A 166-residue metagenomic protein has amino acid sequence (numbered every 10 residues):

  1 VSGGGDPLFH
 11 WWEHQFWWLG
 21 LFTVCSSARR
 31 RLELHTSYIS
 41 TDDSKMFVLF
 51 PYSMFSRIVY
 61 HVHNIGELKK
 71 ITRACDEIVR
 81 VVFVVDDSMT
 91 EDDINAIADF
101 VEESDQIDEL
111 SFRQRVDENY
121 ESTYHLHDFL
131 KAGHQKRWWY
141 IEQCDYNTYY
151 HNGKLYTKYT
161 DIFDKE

Functional and structural regions predicted by a protein language model:
V1-E13, V24-D43, F50-L68, I78-S88 (+1 more regions): Core AdoMet radical
F9-F16, S44, D92, Y120-Y124: Short, flexible/disordered intra-domain loops and linkers
F16-S27, K70, A96-F100: Alpha-helical scaffolding segments of alpha/beta enzyme cores, especially the outer helices of TIM-barrel or partial
W18-A28, L34, N147-T148, L155: Generic low-polarity alpha-helical segments
V48-P51, E102-E103: Non-catalytic positions within long, well-ordered alpha-helices that form the structural scaffold/packing of enzyme
S56-E166: Radical SAM enzyme [4Fe-4S]-AdoMet core and its adjacent flexible, acidic and glycine-rich loops/tails across
